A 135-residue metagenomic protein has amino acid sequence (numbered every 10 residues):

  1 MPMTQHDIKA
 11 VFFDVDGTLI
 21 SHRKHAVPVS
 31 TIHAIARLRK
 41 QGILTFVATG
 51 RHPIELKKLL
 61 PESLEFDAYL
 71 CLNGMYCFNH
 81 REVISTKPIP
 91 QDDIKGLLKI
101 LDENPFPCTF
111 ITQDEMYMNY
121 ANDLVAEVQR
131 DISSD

Functional and structural regions predicted by a protein language model:
T4-K24, L97: Asp-based phosphoryl-transfer active-site loop
Q5-I8, G42, F66, P105: A general structural motif
R23-V27, E82-I84: Short, solvent-exposed loop/turn segments at secondary-structure boundaries
V27-S30, P90-D92: Charged helix-capping and loop-helix junction motifs
V29-G42, G96, I100: Catalytic-core regions built around general acid/base machinery
I35-K57, C108-Q113: Substrate-recognition element of Asp-dependent hydrolases with the DxDx(T/V) motif
R51-Y69: Substrate-recognition/cap helix-loop segment adjacent to the acidic, metal-dependent catalytic center of Asp-based
M75-D135: HAD-like small-molecule phosphatases
